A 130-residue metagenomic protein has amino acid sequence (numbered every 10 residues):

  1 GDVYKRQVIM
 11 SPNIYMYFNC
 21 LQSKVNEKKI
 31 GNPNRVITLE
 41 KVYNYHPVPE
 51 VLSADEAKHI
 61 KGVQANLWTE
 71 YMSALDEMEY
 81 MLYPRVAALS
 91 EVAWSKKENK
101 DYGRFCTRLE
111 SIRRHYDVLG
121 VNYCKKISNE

Functional and structural regions predicted by a protein language model:
G1-Y4: Short, small-residue-biased leader/transition segments that mark boundaries at the very start of proteins
V8-S11, K61-A65: Hydrophobic faces of well-ordered beta-strands that scaffold small-molecule active sites in alpha/beta enzyme cores
I14-M16, T69: Active-site-proximal loop/turn and secondary-structure-junction residues that shape catalytic pockets, frequently
F18-E27, L75-E79: Histidine/acidic-residue-rich catalytic or RNA/ligand-binding cores of hydrolases and nuclease-related proteins
S23-L39: Acidic, Ser/Thr-rich peripheral helices and adjacent loops at domain boundaries
V48-P49, M72: Extended C-terminal regions of large enzymes
Q64-Y80, P84-E130: C-terminal functional modules
